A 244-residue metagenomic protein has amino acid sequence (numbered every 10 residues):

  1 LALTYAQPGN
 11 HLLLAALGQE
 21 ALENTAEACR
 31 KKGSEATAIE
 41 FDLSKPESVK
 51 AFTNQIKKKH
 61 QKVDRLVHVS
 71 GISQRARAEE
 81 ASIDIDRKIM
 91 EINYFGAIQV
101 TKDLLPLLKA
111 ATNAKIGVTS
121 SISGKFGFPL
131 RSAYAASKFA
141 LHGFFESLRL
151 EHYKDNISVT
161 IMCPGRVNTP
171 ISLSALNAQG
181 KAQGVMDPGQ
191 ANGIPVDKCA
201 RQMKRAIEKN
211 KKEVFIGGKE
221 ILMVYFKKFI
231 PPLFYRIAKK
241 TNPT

Functional and structural regions predicted by a protein language model:
L1-L12: Canonical Rossmann dinucleotide-binding motif of NAD(H)/NADP(H)-dependent dehydrogenases/reductases, specifically
E40-A51, I83: The beta1-alpha1 cofactor-binding region of Rossmann-like NAD(H)/NADP(H)-dependent oxidoreductases
R77-K88: Substrate-binding pocket helix/loop in short-chain dehydrogenase/reductase
T101, S137: Active-site helix of classical SDR
S121: Residue(s) in the substrate-gating loop at a strand-loop-helix junction that position the organic substrate next
F126, S147-S158: Active-site-adjacent segment of SDR/Rossmann-fold oxidoreductases
K154-G218: SDR active-site lid
